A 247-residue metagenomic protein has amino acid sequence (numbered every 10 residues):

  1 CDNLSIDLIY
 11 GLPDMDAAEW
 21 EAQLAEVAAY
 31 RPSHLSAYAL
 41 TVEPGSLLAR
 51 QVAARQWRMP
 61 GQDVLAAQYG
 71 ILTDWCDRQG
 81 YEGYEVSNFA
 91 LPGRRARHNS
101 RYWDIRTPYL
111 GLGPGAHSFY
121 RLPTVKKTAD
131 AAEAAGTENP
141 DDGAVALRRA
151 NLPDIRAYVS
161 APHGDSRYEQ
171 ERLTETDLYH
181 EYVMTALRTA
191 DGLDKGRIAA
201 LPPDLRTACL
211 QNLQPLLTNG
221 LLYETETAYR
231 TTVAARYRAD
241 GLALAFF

Functional and structural regions predicted by a protein language model:
C1-P203: C-terminal scaffold of the Radical SAM
L8, L187, L213, L221-L222: Generic leucine side-chain signal with a strong bias for well-ordered alpha-helical environments
G70, E181, T207, Y237-D240: Generic detection of well-ordered alpha-helical segments
P203-L217: Short amphipathic alpha-helical interaction segments
L217-T227: A short, conserved structural fragment
A228-T232: Minor-groove-contacting beta-hairpin "wing" of winged helix-turn-helix DNA-binding domains
A235-F247: Short, amphipathic alpha-helical interaction segments positioned at domain boundaries
